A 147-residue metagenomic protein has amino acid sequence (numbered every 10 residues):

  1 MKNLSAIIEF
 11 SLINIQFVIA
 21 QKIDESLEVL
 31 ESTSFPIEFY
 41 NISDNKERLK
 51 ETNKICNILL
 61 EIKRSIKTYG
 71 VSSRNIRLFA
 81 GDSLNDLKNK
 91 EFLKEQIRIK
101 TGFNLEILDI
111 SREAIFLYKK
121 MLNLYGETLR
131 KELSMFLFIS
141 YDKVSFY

Functional and structural regions predicted by a protein language model:
M1-K2, L108-M135: Conserved phosphate-binding catalytic cores of ATP/NTP-utilizing and phosphoryl-transfer enzymes
K2-N104: Conserved phosphate-binding loops in N-terminal lobes of ATP-dependent enzymes of the actin/Hsp70/sugar-kinase
I8-N14, K131, F136-S145: A short acidic Gly-Thr/Ser loop motif
G81, I110, I139-S140: Beta-hairpin (beta-strand-turn-beta-strand) motif
L87-F92, F116-K120, F146-Y147: Short, conserved acidic/polar surface loops in the N-terminal third of protein domains
Q96, K100, M121-L124, T128 (+1 more regions): Mid-sequence acidic-hydrophobic segments that form the walls of catalytic/ligand-binding cavities or oligomerization
